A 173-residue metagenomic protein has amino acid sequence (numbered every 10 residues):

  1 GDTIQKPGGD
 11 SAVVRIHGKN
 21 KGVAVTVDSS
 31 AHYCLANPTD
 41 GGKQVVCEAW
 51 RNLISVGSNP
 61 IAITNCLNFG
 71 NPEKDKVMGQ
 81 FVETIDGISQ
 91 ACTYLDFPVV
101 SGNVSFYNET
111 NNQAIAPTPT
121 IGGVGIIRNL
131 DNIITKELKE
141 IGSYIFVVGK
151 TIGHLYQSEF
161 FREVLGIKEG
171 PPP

Functional and structural regions predicted by a protein language model:
G1-P173: Glycine/proline-enriched, intrinsically flexible loops and inter-domain linkers
